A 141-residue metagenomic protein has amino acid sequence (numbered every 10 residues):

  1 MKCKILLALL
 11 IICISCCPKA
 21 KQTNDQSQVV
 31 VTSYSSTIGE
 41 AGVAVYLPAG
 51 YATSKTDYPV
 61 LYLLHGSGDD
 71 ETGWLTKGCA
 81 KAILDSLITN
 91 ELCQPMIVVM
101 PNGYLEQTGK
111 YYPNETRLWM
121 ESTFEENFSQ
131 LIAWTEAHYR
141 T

Functional and structural regions predicted by a protein language model:
K4-C13: Sec-dependent N-terminal signal peptides
C16-Y58: A domain-start/cap signature at the N-terminus of enzymes
V29, A44, T56, L61 (+2 more regions): Localized chelating/binding microdomains that coordinate divalent metal ions or stabilize phosphate-bearing
V31-T37, Y111-E125: Catalytic nucleophile-loop/oxyanion-hole region of alpha/beta-hydrolase and closely related hydrolase-like folds
G42-A49, C79-I88, F128-A137: Short, well-ordered amphipathic alpha-helices
Y51-K110: Short substrate-entry loop that stabilizes the transition state in hydrolases
T116-R140: Alpha/beta-hydrolase active-site loop
